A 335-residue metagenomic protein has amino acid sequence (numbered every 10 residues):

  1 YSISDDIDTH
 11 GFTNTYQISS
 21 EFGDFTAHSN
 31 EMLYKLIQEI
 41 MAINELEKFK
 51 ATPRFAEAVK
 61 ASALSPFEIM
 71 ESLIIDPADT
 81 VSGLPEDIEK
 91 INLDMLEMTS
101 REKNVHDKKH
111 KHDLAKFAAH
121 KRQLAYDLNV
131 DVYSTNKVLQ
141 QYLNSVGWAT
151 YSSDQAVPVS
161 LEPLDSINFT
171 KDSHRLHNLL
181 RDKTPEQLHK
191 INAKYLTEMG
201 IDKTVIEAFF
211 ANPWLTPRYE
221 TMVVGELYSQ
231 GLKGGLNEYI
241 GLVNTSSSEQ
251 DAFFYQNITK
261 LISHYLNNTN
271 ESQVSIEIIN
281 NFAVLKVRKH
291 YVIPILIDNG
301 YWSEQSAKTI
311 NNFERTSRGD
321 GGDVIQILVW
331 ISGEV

Functional and structural regions predicted by a protein language model:
Y1-E102: Cationic, glycine-rich low-complexity segments
Y16-I18, P77, A125, P294-I295 (+1 more regions): Long, contiguous hydrophobic alpha-helical segments, chiefly transmembrane helices and signal peptides
L33-F67, H112-W148: Add "or lipid-surface remodeling" -> "...that mediate pore formation, membrane permeabilization, membrane fusion
V59, A63-P66, M70-P77, V81-L84 (+2 more regions): Membrane-active amphipathic alpha-helices enriched in small hydrophobic residues
I88-H106, L164-K203: Membrane-engaging insertion elements
K190-F282: Acidic-basic catalytic patches of nuclease active cores, encompassing PD-(D/E)XK and other metal-cofactor nuclease
N281-I293: Active-site beta-strand-loop-beta-strand hairpin of nuclease catalytic cores that positions key catalytic residues
L296-V335: Catalytic cores of nucleic-acid endonucleases
